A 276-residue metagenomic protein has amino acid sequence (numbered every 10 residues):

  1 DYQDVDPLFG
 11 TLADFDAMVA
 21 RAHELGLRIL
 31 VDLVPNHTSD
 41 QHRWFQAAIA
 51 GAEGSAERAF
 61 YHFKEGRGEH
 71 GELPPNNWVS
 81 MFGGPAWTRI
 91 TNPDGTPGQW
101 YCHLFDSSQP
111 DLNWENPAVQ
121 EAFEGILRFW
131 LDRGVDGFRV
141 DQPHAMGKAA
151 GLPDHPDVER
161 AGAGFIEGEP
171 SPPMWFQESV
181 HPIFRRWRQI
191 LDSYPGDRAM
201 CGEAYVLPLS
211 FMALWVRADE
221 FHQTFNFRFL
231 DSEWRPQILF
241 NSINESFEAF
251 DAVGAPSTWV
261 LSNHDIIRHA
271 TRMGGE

Functional and structural regions predicted by a protein language model:
D1-E276: Active-site and adjacent substrate-binding regions of carbohydrate-active enzymes
